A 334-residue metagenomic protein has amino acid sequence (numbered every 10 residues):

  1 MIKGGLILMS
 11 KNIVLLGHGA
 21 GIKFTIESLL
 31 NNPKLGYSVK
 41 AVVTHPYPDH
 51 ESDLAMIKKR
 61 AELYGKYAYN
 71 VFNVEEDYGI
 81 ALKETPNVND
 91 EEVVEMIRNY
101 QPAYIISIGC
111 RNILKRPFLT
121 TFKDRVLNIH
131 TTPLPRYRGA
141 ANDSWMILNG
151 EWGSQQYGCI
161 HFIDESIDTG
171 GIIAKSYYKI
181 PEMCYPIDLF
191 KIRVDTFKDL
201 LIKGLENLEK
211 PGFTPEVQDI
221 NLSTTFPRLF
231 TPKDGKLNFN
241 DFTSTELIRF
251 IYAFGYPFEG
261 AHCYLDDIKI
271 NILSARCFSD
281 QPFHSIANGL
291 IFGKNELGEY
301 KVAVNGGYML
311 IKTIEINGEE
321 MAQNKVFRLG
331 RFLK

Functional and structural regions predicted by a protein language model:
I2-P257, H262, Y308, I316-E320 (+1 more regions): One-carbon transfer enzymes
I248-K334: C-terminal active-site/capping subdomain that shapes the small-molecule cofactor and substrate pocket of enzyme
